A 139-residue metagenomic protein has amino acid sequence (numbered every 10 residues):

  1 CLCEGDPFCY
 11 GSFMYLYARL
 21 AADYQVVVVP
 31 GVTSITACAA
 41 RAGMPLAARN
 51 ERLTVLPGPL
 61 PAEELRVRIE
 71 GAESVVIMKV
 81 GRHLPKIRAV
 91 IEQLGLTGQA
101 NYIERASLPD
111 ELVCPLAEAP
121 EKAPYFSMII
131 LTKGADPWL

Functional and structural regions predicted by a protein language model:
C1-C3, V28-G31, A48, I77 (+1 more regions): General beta-strand structural signal in soluble alpha/beta enzymes
C1-D6, E118-A119: Short linear sequence motifs
G5-F8, G81: Anionic group-transfer/hydrolysis microenvironments
P7-C9, P109-D110: Short, small-residue-enriched loops and turns at beta-alpha junctions that line or gate enzyme active sites
F8-G71, P120, K133-P137: Class I SAM-dependent methyltransferase SAM-binding "motif I" and its flanking Rossmann-like core
I69-L139: A contiguous loop/helix-start segment that scaffolds small-molecule binding in enzyme catalytic cores
